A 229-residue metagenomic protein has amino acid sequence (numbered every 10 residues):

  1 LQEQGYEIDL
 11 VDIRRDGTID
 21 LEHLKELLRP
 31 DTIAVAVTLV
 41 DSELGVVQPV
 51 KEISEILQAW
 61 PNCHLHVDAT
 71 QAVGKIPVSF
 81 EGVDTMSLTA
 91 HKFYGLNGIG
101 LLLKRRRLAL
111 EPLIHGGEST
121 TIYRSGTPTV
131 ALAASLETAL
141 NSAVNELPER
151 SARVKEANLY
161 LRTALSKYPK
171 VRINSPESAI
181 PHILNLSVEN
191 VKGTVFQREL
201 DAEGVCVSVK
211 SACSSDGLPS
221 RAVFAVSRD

Functional and structural regions predicted by a protein language model:
L1-D229: Pyridoxal 5′-phosphate
